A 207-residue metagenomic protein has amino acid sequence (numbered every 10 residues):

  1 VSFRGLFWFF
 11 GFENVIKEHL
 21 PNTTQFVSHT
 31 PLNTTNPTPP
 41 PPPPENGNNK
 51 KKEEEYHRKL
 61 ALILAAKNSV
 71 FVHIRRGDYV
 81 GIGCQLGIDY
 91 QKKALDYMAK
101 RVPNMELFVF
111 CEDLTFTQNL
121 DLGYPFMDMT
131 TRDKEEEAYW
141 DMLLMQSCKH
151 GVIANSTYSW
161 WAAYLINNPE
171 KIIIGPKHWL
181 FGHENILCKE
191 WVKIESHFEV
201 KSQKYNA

Functional and structural regions predicted by a protein language model:
V1-V102, E199-K201: Secretory-pathway luminal glycosyltransferase catalytic domains
L20, G87-D89, F126, N168-E170 (+1 more regions): General N-terminal targeting signals
P39-P40, E135, K189, K193: Generic secretory/membrane-interface signal
F71, F126-D128, I173, W191-K193 (+1 more regions): Conserved beta-strand scaffold positions in the cores of enzyme catalytic domains, especially in NTP/NDP-utilizing
Y97, F116, M145, I194 (+1 more regions): Short amphipathic alpha-helical "recognition" segments used for binding
A99-H183: Donor-binding and catalytic core of enzymes assembling or modifying cell-surface/extracellular glycoconjugates
F181-A207: Leloir-type glycosyltransferase catalytic cores
